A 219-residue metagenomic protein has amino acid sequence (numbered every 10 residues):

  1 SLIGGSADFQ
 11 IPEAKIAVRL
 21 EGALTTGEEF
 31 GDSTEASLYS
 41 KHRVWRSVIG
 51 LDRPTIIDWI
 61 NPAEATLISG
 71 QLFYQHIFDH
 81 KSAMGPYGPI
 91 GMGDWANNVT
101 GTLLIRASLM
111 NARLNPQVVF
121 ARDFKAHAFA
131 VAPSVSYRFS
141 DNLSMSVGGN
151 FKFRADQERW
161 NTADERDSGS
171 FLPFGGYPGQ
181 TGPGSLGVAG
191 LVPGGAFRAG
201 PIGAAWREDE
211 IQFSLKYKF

Functional and structural regions predicted by a protein language model:
S1-I3, K41-S47, W95-G101, H127-V131 (+1 more regions): Residues that define the transmembrane beta-barrel architecture of outer-membrane proteins
G5-F9, L20, I49-R53, L103-A107 (+3 more regions): Residues on the lipid-exposed face of transmembrane beta-strands in outer-membrane beta-barrel proteins
F9-A17, I56-T66, S108-P116, N142: Short loop/turn motifs that connect adjacent beta-strands in outer-membrane beta-barrel proteins
I16-L20, I49, E64-G70, L114-V118 (+2 more regions): Transmembrane beta-strands of outer-membrane beta-barrel proteins
V18, G27-S33, I77-A83, H127-F129 (+1 more regions): Outer-membrane beta-barrel proteins
L24-E28, T55, L72-F78, A107-N111 (+3 more regions): Transmembrane beta-strands of outer-membrane beta-barrel pores
D32-S40, P86-M92, V119-A121, R198-I202: Extracellular loop and loop/strand-boundary signature of outer-membrane beta-barrel proteins
R166-F219: Outer-membrane beta-barrel "beta-signal"
